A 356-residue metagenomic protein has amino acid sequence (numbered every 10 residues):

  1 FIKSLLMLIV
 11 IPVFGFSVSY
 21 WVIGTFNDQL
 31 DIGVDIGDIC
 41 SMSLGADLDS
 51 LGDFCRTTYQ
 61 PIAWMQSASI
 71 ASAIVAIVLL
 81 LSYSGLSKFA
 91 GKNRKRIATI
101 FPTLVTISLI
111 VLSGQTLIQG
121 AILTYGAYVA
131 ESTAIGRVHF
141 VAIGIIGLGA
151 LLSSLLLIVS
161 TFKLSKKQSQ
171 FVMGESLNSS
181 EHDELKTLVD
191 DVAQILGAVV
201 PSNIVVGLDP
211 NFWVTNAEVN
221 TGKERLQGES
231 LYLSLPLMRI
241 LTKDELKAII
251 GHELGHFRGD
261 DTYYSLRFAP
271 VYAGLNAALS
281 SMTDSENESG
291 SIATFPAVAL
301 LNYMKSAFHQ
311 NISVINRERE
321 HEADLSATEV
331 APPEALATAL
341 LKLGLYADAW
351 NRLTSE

Functional and structural regions predicted by a protein language model:
F1-V214, E218-V219: Hydrophobic or amphipathic, alpha-helical segments that drive membrane association/targeting
F171-S176, P236, F308-Q310: Short hinge/gating elements
S180-E184, L188-V200, V206-G207, G259-E356: Short helix/loop segments within enzyme catalytic domains that coordinate or immediately flank catalytic cofactors
V200, Q227-E229: Envelope-exposed proteins and targeting segments
A217-Q227: Non-transmembrane, membrane-adjacent beta-strand/coil modules in membrane-associated proteins and peripheral
Y232-A248, N311-V314: Short pre-active-site segment immediately N-terminal to the catalytic Zn-binding motif
G255: Short active-site segment of divalent metal-dependent hydrolases/proteases that encodes the spacing between
